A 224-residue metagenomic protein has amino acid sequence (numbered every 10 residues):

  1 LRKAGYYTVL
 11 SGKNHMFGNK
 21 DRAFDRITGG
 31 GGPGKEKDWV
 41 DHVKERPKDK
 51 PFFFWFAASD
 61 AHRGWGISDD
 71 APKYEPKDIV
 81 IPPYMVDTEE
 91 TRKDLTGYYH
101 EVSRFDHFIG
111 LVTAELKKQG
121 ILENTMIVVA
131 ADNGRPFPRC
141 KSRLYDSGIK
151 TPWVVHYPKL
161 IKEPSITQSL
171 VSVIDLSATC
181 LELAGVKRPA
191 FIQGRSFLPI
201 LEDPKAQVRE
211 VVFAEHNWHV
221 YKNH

Functional and structural regions predicted by a protein language model:
L1-H15: Long, well-ordered early-domain segments
R2, K205-H224: Short, intrinsically disordered, charge-balanced linker/junction segments flanking boundaries in proteins
Y6, S196-I200, V211: Long, charged, alpha-helical interaction scaffolds
V9, V128, V211: Hydrophobic "anchor" residues on beta-strands that sit immediately upstream of conserved functional sites
N14-N19, I27, G31-P33, H42-R195 (+3 more regions): Active-site-proximal cap/lid insertion segments
W39-K44, H224: Short, surface-exposed beta-strand/loop micro-motifs that present aromatic residues
